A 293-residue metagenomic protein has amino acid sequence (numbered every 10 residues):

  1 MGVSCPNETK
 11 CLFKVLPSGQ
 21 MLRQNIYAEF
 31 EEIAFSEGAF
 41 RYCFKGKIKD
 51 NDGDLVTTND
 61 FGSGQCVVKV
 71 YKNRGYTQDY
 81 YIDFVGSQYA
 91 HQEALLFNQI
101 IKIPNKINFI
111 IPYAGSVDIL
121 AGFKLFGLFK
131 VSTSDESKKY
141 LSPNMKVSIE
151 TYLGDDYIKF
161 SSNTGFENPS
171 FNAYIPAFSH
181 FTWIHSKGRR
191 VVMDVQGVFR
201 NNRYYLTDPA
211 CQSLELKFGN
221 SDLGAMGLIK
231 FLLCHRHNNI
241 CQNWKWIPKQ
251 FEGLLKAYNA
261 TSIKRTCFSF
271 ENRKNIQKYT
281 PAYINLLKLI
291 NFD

Functional and structural regions predicted by a protein language model:
M1-S63: ATP-binding glycine-rich phosphate-binding loop
E31-F35, Q78, H180-W183, K187: Conserved aromatic-histidine-acidic binding/catalytic patches
A39-F44, G64-C66, N144-S148, S186-V195 (+1 more regions): Core residues of folded domains in eukaryotic genome-function proteins
K45-I48, V70-N73, Q92, H180 (+3 more regions): Ordered, helix-dominated protein-protein interaction surfaces in large eukaryotic regulatory proteins
G53-N172, Y204-C234, N238-F251: Conserved structural core of kinase catalytic domains
S170-M193, G197-R200: Conserved kinase catalytic-core segment
V191-V192, Q196-D293: Helical subdomain adjoining the active site within ATP-dependent kinase catalytic cores
